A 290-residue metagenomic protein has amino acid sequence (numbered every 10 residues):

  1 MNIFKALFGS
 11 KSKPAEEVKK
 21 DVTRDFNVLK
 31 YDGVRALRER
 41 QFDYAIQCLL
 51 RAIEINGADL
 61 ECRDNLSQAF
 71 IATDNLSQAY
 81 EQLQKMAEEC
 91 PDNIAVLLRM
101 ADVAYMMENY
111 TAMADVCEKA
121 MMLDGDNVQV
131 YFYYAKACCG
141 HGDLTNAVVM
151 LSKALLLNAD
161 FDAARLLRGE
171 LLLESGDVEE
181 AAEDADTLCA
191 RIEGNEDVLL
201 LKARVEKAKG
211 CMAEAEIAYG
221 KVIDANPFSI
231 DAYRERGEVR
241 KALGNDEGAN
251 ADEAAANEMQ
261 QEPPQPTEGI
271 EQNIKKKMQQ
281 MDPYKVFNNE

Functional and structural regions predicted by a protein language model:
M1-K19, Y31, M122, K136-C139 (+2 more regions): Intrinsically disordered, low-complexity, charge-biased linker/tail regions
K19-E61, N65-A72, A95, R99-E108 (+2 more regions): Alpha-helical segment of the N-proximal tetratricopeptide repeat
R40-Q47, T73-K85, M107-K119, G140-K153 (+3 more regions): Structural signature of tandem alpha-helical TPR/SEL1-like repeats, specifically the intra-repeat loop/turn
I53, A87, M121, L155 (+4 more regions): A conserved position within tetratricopeptide repeats
G57, P91, G125, A159 (+3 more regions): Short coil turns that delineate tetratricopeptide repeat
D224-I230, R234-P264: TPR/TPR-like (Sel1-like) alpha-helical repeat modules
